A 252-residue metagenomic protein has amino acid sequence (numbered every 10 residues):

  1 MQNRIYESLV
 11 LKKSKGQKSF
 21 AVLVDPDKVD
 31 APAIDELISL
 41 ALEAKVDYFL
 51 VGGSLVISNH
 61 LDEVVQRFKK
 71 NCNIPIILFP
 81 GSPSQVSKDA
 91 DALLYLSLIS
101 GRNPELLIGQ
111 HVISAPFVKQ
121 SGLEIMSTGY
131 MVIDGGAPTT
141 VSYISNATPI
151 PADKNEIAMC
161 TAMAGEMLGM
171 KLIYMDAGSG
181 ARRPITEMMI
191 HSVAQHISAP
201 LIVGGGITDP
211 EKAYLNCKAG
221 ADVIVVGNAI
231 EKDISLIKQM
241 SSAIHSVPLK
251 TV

Functional and structural regions predicted by a protein language model:
K15-V22, Q66-P80, Q195-G204: Short beta-strand/loop segments at the ligand-binding rim of alpha/beta enzyme cores
K18-I34, P80-S82, V132-A158, V203-T208: Active-site mouth loops of central-metabolism enzymes
F20-V24, F49-V51, I76-L78, L93-Y95 (+4 more regions): Hydrophobic faces of well-ordered beta-strands that scaffold small-molecule active sites in alpha/beta enzyme cores
E36, L78, S82-L96, H196-V226: Catalytic cores of alpha/beta
L50-V56, A92, L96-L107, A177-G180 (+2 more regions): Glycine-rich phosphate-binding active-site loops on the catalytic face of alpha/beta enzymes
V65-K69, A229-V252: C-terminal helical cap(s) of enzyme catalytic domains, especially alpha/beta-barrels
Q85-E166, V252: Conserved anion-binding
I144-I190, E231-K232, L236: Glycine/Thr-rich beta-alpha phosphate-binding loop at enzyme active sites
